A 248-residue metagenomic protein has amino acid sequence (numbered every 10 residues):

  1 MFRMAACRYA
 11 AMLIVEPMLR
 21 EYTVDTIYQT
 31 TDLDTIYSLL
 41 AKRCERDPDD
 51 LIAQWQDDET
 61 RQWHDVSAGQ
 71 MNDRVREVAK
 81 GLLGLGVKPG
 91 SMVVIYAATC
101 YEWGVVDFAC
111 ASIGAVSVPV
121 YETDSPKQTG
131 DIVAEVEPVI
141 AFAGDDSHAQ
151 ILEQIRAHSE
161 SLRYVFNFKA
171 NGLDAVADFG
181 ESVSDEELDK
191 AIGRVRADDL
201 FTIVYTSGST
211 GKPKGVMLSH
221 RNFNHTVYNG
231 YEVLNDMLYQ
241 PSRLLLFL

Functional and structural regions predicted by a protein language model:
M1-V66, Q70-L85: N-lobe entry segment of adenylate-forming
P48-L51, N167, V183-Y205, K212 (+1 more regions): Conserved pre-ATP/AMP-binding loop-to-beta segment of ANL
A53-F108, S125-G130, A177-G180, H220: Conserved AMP-binding/adenylate-forming core of the ANL superfamily
D57-T60, S147-A197: ANL superfamily adenylate-forming
D65-G69, F201-V227: Conserved AMP-binding A3 loop
N72-E77, A197, V216-M237, F247: Conserved structural elements of the adenylate-forming
V94-Y96, W103, D107, A111-A143 (+1 more regions): Short beta-strand->loop structural element characteristic of the AMP-binding/adenylate-forming
D124-Q154, T226-L245: Conserved ATP-dependent adenylate/AMP-binding module captured primarily in the ANL superfamily
